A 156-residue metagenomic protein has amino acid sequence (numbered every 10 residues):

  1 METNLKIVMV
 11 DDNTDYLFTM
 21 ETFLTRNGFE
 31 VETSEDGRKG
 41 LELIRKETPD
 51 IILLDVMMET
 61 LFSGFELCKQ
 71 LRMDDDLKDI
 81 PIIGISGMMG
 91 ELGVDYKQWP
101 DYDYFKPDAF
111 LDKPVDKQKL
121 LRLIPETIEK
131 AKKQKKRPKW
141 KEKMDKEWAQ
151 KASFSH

Functional and structural regions predicted by a protein language model:
T14-E32: Two-component/phosphorelay signaling modules centered on CheY-like receiver
T33-E42, S63-G64: Helix N-cap/capping motif at the beta->alpha junctions
E42, F65-K78: Short amphipathic alpha-helix used as the core "switch/output" element in two-component signaling
E47-L54, M58: Active-site beta3 strand of CheY-like receiver
F62, E66, M88-D112, Q118-R122: Alpha4 helix (beta4-alpha4-beta5 surface) of REC/receiver domains from two-component response regulators
D116-Q134: Receiver (REC) domain switch/output surface
E129-H156: CheY-like receiver
